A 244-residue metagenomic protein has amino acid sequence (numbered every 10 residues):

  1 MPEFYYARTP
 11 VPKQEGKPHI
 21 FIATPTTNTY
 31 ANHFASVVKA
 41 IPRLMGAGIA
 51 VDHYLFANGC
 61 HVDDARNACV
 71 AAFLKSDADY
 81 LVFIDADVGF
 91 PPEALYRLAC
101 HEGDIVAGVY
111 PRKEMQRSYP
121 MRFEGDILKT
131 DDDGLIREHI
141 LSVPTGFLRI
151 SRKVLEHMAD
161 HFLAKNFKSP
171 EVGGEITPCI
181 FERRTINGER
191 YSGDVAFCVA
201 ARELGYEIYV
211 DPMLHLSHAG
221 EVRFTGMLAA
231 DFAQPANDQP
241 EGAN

Functional and structural regions predicted by a protein language model:
M1-C60, D64: N-proximal low-complexity "stem/linker" segments adjacent to membrane-targeting elements
P2-P18, F162-N244: C-terminal catalytic/acceptor-binding lobe
M45, A99, R202: Anion (oxyanion) recognition and catalysis
A50, D87, D104, E207-Y209 (+1 more regions): Residue-level detector of anion-binding/catalytic polar loops
D63, N67, P92, V195: Glycine-rich phosphate-binding loop at the start of an alpha helix
N67-Y80: Active-site nucleotide-sugar/metal-binding loop of Leloir-type enzymes
V70, P91-E182: Conserved catalytic core of nucleotide-sugar-dependent glycosyltransferases
D77-G89: Short beta-strand-to-loop acidic/aromatic patch adjacent to the donor-nucleotide binding site
